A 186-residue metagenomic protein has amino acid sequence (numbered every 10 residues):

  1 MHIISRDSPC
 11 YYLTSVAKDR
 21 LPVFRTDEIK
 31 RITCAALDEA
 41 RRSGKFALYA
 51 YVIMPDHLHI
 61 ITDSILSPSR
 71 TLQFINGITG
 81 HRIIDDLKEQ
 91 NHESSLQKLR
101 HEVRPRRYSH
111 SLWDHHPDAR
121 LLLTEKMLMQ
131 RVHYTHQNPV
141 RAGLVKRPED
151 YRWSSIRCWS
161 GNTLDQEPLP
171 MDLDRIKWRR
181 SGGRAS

Functional and structural regions predicted by a protein language model:
M1-S186: Short catalytic/metal-binding and nucleic-acid-binding patches
